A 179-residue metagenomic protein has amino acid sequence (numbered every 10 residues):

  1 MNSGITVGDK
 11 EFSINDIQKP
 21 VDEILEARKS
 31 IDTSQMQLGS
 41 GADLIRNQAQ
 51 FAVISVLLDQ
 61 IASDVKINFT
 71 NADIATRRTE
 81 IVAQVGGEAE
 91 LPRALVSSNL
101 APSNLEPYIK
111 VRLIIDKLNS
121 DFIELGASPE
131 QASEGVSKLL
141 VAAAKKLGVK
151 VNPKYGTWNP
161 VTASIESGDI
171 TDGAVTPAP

Functional and structural regions predicted by a protein language model:
M1-D43, S137-P179: Short, low-structural-confidence N-terminal segments
N2-L100: N-terminal targeting/tethering segments
G41-D64, E88-V151: Solvent-exposed, amphipathic alpha-helical "stalk/arm" or coiled-coil-like segments used as scaffolds
I74-T79, I109, Y155-N159: Short linear loop/turn motifs
